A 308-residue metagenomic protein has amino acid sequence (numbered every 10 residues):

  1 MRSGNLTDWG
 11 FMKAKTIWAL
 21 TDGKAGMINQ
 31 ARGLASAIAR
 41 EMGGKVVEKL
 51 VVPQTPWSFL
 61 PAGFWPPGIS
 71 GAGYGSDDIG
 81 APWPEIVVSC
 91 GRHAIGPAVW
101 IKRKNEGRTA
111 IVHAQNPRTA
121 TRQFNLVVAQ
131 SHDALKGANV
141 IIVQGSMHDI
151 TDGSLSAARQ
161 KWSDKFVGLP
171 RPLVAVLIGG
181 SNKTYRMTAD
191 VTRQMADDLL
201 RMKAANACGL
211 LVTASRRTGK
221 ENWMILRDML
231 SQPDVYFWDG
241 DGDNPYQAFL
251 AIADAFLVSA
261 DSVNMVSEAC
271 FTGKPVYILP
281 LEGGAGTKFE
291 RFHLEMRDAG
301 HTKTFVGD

Functional and structural regions predicted by a protein language model:
K13-W18: Extreme N-terminal starter segment of soluble prokaryotic enzymes
A19-L20, K24-I142, H148: Active-site and donor-binding regions of nucleotide-sugar-utilizing enzymes
K24-M27, Y246-F289: A donor-sugar binding/catalytic signature common to diverse glycosyltransferases and related nucleotide-sugar
E48-L50, V128-A129, G209-R216, P280: Short internal beta-strands
T121-T188, F305-D308: A nucleotide-sugar donor-handling region in carbohydrate enzymes
S181-A214: Conserved catalytic-core segment of nucleotide-activated headgroup transferases in glycan assembly
A207-G242: Catalytic donor nucleotide-activated moiety binding site of glycosyltransferases and closely related
H293-D308: Leloir-type glycosyltransferase catalytic cores
